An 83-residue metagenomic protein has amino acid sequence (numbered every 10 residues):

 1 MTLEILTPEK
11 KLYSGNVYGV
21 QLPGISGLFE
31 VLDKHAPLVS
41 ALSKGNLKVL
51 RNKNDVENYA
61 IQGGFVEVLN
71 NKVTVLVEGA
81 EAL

Functional and structural regions predicted by a protein language model:
T2-L83: Compact, glycine-rich, soluble single-domain proteins
